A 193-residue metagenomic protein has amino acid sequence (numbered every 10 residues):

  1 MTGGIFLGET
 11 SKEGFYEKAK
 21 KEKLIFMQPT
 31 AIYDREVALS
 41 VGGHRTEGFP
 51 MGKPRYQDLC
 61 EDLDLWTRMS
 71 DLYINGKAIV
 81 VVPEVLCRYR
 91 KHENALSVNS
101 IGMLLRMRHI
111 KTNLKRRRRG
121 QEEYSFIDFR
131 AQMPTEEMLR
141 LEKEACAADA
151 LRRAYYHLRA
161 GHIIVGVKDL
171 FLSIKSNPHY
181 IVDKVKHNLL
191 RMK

Functional and structural regions predicted by a protein language model:
G3-R108: Conserved nucleotide-sugar donor-binding catalytic segment
E17, L24, L141-E142, L158: Short, surface-exposed alpha-helical recognition segments that flank or form part of ligand/macromolecule-binding
A19, Y89-E93, V98-Y124, R159 (+1 more regions): Catalytic core of nucleotide-sugar-dependent glycosyltransferases
A38, R116, R191-K193: Hydrophobic alpha-helix position signal
R45, Y73, L114-R118, H162 (+1 more regions): A general structural signal marking secondary-structure boundaries and capping sites
L104-L105, R140, A147: Start-of-helix signal in alpha-solenoid helical-repeat scaffolds, especially tetratricopeptide repeats
Q121-L141: Repeat-mediated protein-protein interaction surfaces in helical alpha-solenoids
K143-K193: Membrane-interface aromatic/basic loop that binds lipid-linked glycans or pyrophosphate carriers, typified by
